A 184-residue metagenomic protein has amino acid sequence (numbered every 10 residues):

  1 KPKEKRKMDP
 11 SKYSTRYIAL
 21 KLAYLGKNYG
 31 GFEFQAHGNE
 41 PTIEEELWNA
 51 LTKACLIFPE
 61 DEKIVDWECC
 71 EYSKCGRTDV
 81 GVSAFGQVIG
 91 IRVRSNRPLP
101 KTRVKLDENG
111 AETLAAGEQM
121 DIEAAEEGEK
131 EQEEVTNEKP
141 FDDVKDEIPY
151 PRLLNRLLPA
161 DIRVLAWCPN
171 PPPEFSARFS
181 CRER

Functional and structural regions predicted by a protein language model:
K1-R184: Structured-RNA-binding interfaces characteristic of tRNA pseudouridine synthases
